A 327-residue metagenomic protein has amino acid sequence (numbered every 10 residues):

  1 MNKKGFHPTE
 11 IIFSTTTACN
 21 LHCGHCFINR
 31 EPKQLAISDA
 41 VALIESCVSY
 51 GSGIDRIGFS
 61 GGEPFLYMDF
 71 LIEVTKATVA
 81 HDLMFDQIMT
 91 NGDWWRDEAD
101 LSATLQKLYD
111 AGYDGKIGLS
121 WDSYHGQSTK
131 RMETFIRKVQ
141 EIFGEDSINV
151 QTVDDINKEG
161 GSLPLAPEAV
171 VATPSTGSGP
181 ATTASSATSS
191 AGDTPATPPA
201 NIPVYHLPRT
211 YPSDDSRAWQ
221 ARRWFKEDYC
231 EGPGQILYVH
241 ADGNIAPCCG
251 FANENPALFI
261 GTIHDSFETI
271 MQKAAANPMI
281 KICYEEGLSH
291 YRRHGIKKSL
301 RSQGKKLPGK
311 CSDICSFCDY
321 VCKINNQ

Functional and structural regions predicted by a protein language model:
M1-T90, W95-A103: Conserved alpha-helical substructure of the radical SAM core
H7-I12, S213-W219, H294-G309: Short, intrinsically disordered, charge-biased short linear motifs at domain edges
F13, T17-N20, W224, K305 (+1 more regions): Processing junctions and N-termini across compartments
T17, E63, G92, W121-S123 (+3 more regions): Short, flexible loop/turn elements at secondary-structure junctions
C19, C23-C26, C230, C248 (+2 more regions): Short cysteine clusters
L43, T104-K107, K138, S299: Charge-rich, solvent-exposed alpha-helical interaction surfaces
Q106-I270, A274, P278, I282: Radical SAM enzyme [4Fe-4S]-AdoMet core and its adjacent flexible, acidic and glycine-rich loops/tails across
A252-Q327: Flexible mid-to-C-terminal extensions adjoining Fe-S/redox cofactors in radical SAM and related proteins
